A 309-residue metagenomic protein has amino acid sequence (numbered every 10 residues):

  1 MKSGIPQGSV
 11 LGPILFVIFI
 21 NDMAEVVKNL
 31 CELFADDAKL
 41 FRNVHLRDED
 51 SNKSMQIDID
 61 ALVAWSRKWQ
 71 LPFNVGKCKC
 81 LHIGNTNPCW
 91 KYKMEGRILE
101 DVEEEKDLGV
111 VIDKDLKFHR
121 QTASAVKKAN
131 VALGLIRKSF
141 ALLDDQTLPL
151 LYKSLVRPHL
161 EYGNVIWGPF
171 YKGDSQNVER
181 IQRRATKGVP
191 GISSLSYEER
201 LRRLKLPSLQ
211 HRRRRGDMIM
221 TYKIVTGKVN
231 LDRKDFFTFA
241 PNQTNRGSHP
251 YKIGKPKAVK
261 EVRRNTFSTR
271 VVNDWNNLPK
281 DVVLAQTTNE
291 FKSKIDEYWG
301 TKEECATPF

Functional and structural regions predicted by a protein language model:
M1-L15, F41-D48, L99-D101, K114-D115 (+3 more regions): Short, conserved non-catalytic motifs in the polymerase core
G8, G12, M23, D36-A38 (+11 more regions): Mobile genetic element proteins and their domesticated derivatives, centered on retroelements and DNA transposons
P13-R42: Active-site palm subdomain of RNA-directed nucleic acid polymerases
K39-A64: Catalytic palm subdomain of template-directed nucleic-acid polymerases, centered on the conserved carboxylate motif
R47, I57, L71-E105: Short, conserved micro-motifs composed of acidic
V102-V165: Basic, alpha-helical interaction scaffolds
L155-F170, K223-V229: Extended, well-ordered alpha-helical segments in internal regulatory regions
G173-F309: Short linear motifs embedded in intrinsically disordered, charge-biased segments
